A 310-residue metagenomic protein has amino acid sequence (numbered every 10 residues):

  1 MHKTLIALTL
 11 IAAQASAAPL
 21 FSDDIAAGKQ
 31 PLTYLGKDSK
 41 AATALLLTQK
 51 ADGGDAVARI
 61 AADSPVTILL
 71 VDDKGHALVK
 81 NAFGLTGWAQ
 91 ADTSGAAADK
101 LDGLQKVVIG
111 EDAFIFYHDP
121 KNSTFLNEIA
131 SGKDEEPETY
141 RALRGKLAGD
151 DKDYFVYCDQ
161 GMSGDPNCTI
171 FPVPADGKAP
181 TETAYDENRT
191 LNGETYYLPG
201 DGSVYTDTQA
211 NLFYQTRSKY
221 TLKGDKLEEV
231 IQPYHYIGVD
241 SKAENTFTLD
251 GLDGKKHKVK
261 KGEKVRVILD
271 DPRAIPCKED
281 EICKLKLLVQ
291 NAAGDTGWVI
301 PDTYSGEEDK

Functional and structural regions predicted by a protein language model:
M1-S16: Gram-negative bacterial Sec-dependent N-terminal signal peptides
P19-P31, A58, T67, K80-N122 (+6 more regions): Boundary regions of SH3-family modules and the immediately adjacent low-complexity/disordered segments in eukaryotic
L20-K74, I109-G110, I115-E128, Y236-I282: Beta-loop motif signature
L46-T48, H76-K80, R217-D225: Short beta-strand segments and strand-loop junctions that repeat across beta-rich extracellular domains
V71-D72, A82-F83, Y157-D165, V173-A175 (+2 more regions): Short, flexible beta-strand-to-coil junctions
G145-V156, G200-S203: Acidic, glycine-anchored loop motifs typical of Ca2+
Q160-G161, A179-K258: Short aromatic loop motif centered on NTY/YTY
D165-C168, F213-R217, K260, K284: Short, surface-exposed coil-to-beta transition loops
